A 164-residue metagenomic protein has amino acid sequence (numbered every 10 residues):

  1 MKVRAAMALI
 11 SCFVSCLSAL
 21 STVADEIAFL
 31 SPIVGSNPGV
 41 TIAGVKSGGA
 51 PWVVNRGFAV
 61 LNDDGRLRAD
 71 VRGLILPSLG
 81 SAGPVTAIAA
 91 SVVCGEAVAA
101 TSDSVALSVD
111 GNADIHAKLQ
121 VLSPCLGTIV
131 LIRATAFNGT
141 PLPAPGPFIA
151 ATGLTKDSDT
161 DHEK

Functional and structural regions predicted by a protein language model:
M1-L9: Bacterial N-terminal signal peptides that target proteins for export
S11-C12, T22: Cleavable N-terminal signal peptides
C16-A19: N-terminal signal peptide c-region/cleavage motif recognized by signal peptidases
A24-G65: Transition segment at domain starts
N62-D64, G83, S108-N112: Surface-exposed coil/turn segments at beta-strand junctions on protein surfaces, enriched
G73-S81: Short amphipathic, basic-aromatic surface patches that mediate peripheral association with negatively charged
G80-A97: Extended low-complexity, serine/threonine- and proline-enriched intrinsically disordered segments
V98-K164: Helix-rich interaction surfaces within compact, conserved domain-sized segments that mediate assembly or partner
